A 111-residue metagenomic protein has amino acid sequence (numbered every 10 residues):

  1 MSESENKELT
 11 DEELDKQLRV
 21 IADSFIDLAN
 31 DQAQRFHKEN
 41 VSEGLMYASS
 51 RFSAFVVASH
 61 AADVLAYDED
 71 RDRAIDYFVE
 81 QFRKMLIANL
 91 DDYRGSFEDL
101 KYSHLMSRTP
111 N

Functional and structural regions predicted by a protein language model:
S2-N111: Solvent-exposed interaction surfaces and binding hotspots enriched for charged
